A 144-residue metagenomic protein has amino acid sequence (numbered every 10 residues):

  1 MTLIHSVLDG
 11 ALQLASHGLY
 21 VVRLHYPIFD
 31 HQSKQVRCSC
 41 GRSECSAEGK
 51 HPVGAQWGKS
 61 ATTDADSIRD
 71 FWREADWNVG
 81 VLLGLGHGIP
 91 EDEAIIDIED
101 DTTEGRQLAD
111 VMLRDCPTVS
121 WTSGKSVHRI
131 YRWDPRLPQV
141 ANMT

Functional and structural regions predicted by a protein language model:
M1-T144: Conserved phosphate/metal-binding and DNA-contacting active-site motifs used in DNA phosphodiester-bond processing
